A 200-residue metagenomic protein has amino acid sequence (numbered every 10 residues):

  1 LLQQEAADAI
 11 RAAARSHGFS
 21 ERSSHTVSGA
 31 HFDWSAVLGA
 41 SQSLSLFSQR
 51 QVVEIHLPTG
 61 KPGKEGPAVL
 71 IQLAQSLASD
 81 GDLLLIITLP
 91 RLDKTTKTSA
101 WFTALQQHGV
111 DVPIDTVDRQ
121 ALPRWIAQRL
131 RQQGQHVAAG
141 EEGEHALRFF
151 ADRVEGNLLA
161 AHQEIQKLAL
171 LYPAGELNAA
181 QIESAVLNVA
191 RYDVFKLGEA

Functional and structural regions predicted by a protein language model:
L1-A200: Conserved beta/loop motifs at nucleotide-recognition and modification sites
